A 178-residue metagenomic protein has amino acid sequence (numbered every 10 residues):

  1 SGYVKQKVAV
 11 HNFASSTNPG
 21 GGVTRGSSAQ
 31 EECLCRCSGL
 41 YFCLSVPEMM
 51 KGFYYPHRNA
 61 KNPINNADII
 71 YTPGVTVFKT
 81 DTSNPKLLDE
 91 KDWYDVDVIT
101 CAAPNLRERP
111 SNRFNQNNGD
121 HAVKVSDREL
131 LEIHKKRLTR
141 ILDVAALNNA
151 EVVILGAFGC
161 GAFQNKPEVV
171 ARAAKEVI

Functional and structural regions predicted by a protein language model:
S1-I178: Macrodomain-like recognition of ADP-ribose-binding/processing modules
